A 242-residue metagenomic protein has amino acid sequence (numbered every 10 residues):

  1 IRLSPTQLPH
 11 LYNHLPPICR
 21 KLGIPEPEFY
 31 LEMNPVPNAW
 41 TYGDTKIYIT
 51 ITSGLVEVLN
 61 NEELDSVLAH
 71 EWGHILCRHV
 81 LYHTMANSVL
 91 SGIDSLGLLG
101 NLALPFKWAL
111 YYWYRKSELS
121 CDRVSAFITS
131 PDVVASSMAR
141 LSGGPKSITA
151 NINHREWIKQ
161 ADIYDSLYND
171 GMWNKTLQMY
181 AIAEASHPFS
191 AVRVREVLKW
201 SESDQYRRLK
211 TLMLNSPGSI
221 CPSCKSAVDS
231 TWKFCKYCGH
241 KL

Functional and structural regions predicted by a protein language model:
I1-L68, W72, L76-L81: Peri-catalytic and regulatory segments of divalent metal-dependent proteins
T6-H10, I18-I24, L99-L167: Short helix/loop segments within enzyme catalytic domains that coordinate or immediately flank catalytic cofactors
C77-R78, T84, P131-V134: Interfacial aromatic "cap" segments that immediately flank transmembrane helices in multipass membrane proteins
H79-W108: Post-HEXXH active-site segment of zinc metalloproteases
S88, G92, S137-G144, W200: Short acidic/histidine-centered micro-motifs embedded in hydrophobic/aromatic stretches that mark compact functional
S142-Y237: Pan-zinc metallopeptidase signature
G239-L242: Short Cys/His-rich micro-motifs in 6-15 aa windows
